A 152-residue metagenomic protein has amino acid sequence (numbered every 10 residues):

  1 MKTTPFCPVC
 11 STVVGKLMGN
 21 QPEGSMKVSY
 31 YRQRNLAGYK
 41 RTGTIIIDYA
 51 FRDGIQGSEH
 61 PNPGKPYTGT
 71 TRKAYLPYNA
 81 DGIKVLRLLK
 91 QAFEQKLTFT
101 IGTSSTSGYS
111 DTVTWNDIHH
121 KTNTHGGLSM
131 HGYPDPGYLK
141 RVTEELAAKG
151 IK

Functional and structural regions predicted by a protein language model:
M1-R32: RING-type zinc-finger domain of E3 ubiquitin ligases
Q21, K27-K152: Cys/His-rich zinc-coordinating modules
